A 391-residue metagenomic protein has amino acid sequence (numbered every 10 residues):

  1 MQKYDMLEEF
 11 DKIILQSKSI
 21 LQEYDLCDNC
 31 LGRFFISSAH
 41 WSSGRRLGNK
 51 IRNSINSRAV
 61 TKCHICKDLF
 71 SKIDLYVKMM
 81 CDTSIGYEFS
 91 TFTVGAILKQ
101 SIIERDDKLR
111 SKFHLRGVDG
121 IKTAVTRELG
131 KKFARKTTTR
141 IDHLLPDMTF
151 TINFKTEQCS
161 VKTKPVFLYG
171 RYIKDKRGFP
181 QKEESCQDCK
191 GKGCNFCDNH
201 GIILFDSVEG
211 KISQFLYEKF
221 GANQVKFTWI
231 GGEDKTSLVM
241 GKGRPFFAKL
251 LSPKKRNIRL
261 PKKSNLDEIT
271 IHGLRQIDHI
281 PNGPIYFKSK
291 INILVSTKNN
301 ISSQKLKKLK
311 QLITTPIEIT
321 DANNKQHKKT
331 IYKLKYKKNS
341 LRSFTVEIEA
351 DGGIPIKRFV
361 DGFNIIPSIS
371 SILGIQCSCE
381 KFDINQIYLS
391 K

Functional and structural regions predicted by a protein language model:
Q2-K391: Non-catalytic RNA-recognition surface used by pseudouridine synthases
